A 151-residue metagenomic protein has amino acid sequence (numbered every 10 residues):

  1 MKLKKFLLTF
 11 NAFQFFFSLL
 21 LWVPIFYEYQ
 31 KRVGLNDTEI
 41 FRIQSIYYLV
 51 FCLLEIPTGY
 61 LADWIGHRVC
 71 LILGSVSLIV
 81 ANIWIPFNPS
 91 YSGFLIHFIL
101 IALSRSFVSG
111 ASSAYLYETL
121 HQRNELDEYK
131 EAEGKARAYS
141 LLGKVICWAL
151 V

Functional and structural regions predicted by a protein language model:
M1-L53, W84-P86, F98-L100: Helix-loop boundary and gating motifs at the non-cytosolic
L19-L21, F87, Y91, L103-A111: Hydrophobic transmembrane alpha-helices of Major Facilitator Superfamily
L35, W64-G66, D127: Membrane-helix interface residues
Y48-I56, L141-A149: Residue-level signature of mid-helix packing/kink "hotspots" within the transmembrane helices of 12-pass Major
V76-S90, F94-L95: C-terminal ends and interior cores of transmembrane alpha-helices in multi-pass membrane transporters/permeases
I99-S140: Cytoplasmic helix-loop-helix junction between adjacent transmembrane helices in 12-TM secondary transporters
